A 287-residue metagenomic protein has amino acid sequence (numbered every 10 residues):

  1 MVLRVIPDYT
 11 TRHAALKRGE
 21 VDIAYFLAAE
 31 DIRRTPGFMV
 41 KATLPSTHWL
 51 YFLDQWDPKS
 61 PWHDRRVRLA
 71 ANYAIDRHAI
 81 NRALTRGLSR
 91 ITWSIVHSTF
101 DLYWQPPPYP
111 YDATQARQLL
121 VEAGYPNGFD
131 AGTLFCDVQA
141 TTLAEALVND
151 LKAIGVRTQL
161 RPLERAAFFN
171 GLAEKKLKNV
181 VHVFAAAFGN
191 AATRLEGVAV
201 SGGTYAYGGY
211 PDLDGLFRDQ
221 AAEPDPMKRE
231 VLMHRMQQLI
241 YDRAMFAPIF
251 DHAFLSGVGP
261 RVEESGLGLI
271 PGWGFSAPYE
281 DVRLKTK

Functional and structural regions predicted by a protein language model:
M1-R34, L69, R157-Q159: Ligand-site clamp/hinge motif
M1-R4, G128-D137, Q159: Short, well-ordered beta-strand elements
T10-E20, R34-P36, R66, E145-I154 (+1 more regions): Short helices/loops that flank or line small-molecule/ion binding pockets
A24-L27, R161-L163, V181-F184: Short beta-strand and adjacent tight-turn residues that come in two discontinuous sequence segments and form the edges
G37-T43: A structural signal for short loop-to-beta-strand junctions that line the ligand-binding cleft of periplasmic/secreted
L44-H48, I75-Y103, V138-D150, F168-K287: Detector for C-terminal structural segments
P45-A70, A74, R218: A bilobed periplasmic-binding-protein/Venus flytrap-type ligand-binding module shared by bacterial periplasmic
P58, R65, R90-E122, A140-T142: Structural transition elements
